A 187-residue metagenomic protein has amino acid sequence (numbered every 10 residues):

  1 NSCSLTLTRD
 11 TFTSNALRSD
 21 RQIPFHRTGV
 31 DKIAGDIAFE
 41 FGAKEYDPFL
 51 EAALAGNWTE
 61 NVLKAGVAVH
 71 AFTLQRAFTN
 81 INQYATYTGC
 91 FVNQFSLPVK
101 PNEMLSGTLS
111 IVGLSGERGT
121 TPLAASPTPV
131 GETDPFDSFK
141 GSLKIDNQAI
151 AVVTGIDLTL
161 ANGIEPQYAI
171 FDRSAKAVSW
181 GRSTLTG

Functional and structural regions predicted by a protein language model:
N1-G187: Signature of extracytoplasmic/envelope-associated structural regions
